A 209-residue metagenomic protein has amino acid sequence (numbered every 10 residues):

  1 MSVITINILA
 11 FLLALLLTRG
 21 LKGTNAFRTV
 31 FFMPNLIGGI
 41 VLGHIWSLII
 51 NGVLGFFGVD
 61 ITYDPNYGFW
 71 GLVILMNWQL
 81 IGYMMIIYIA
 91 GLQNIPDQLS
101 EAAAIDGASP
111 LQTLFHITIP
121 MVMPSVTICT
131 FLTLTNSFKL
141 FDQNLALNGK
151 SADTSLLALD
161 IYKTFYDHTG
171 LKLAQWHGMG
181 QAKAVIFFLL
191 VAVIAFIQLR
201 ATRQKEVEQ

Functional and structural regions predicted by a protein language model:
M1-Q209: A structural signal for multi-pass alpha-helical bundles of membrane permease subunits that mediate small-molecule
